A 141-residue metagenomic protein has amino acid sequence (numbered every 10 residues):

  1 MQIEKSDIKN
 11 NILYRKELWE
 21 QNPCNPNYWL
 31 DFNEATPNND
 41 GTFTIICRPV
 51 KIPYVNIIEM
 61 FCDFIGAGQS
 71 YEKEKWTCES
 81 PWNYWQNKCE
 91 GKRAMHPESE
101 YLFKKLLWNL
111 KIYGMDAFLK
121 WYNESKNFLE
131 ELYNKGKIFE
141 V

Functional and structural regions predicted by a protein language model:
M1-M95: Divalent metal-dependent catalytic cores for phosphoryl transfer on phosphate-bearing substrates
K88-V141: Charged phosphate-binding loop/patch that engages nucleotide di/tri-phosphates or the phosphate backbone of nucleic
